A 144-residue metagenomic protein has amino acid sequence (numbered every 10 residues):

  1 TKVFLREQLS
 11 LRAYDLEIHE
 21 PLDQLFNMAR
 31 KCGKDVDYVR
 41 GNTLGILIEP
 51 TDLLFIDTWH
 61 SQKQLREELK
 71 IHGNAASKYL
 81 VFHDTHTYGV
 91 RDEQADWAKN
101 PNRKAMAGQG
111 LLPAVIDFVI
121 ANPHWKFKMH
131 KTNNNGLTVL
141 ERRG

Functional and structural regions predicted by a protein language model:
T1-G144: S-adenosylmethionine/decaboxylated-SAM
